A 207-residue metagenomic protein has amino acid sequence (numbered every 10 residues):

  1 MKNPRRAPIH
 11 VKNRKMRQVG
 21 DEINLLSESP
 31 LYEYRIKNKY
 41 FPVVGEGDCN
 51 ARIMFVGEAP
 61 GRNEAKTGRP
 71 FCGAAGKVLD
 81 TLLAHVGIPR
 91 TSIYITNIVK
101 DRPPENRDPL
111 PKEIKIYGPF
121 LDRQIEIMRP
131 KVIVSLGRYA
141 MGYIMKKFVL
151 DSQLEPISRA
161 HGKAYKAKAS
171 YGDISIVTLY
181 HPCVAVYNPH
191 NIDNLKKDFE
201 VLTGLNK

Functional and structural regions predicted by a protein language model:
K2-K207: A polyanion-binding, active-site-adjacent surface
